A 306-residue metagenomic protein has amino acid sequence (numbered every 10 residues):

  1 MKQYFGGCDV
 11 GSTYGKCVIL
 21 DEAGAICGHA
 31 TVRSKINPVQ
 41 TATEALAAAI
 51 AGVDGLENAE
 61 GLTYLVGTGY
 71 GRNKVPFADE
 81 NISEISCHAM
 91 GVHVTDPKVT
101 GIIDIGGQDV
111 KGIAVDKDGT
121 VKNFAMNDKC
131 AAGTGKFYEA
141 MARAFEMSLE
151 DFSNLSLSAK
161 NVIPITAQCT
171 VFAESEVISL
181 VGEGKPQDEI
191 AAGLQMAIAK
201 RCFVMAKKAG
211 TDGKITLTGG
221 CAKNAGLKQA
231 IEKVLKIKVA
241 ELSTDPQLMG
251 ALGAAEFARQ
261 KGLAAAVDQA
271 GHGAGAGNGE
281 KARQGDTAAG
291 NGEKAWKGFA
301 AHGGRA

Functional and structural regions predicted by a protein language model:
M1-A23, V99-G119, A306: Gly/Thr-rich phosphate-binding beta-strand-loop-beta motif of the actin/hexokinase/Hsp70
Y4-E44, A48, V121-C130: Short glycine-rich, Thr/Ser-proximal phosphate-binding strand/loop in the N-terminal lobe of ATP-dependent enzymes
G28-S34, D54-S86, I113, G119-K122: Short beta-strand-loop/turn "lid" adjacent to the catalytic site in phosphate-handling enzymes
P38, K117-N161, E256: Glycine-rich phosphate-binding loop plus the immediately following alpha-helix
E84, E232-L252: Conserved phosphate-binding/catalytic loops in two-lobed NTP-binding clefts
Y138-E139, S243-G271, G298, G303: Glycine-rich phosphate-binding/hydrolytic loop that grips phosphoryl groups
A173-A206, Q247: Adenine-nucleotide phosphate-binding core of ATP-dependent small-molecule kinases
A206-K207, T211-V234, P246-Q247: Glycine-rich phosphate-binding loops at beta-strand->alpha-helix junctions
